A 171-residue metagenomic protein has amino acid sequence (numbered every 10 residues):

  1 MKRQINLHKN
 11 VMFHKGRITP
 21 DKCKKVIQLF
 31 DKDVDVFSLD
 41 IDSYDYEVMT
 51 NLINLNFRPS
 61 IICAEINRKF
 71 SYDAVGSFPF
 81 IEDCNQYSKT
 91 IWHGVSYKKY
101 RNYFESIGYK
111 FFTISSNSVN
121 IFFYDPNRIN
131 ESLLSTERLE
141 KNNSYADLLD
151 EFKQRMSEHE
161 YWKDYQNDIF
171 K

Functional and structural regions predicted by a protein language model:
M1-V34, L39, S43-Y46, R68-Y72 (+1 more regions): SAM cofactor-binding core of SAM-dependent methyltransferases, primarily the Rossmann-like beta-alpha-beta module
N6-H8, F57, S106: Short, well-ordered coil/turn elements that cap or connect secondary structure elements
M12-H14, I62, F112: Hydrophobic/aromatic beta-strand patches that form the interior of the parallel beta-sheet core in alpha/beta enzyme
C23-V26, R68, Y72-K171: Rossmann-like AdoMet/SAM-dependent catalytic core
V36-L39, I61-I62, F123: Active-site beta-strand/loop signature of hydrolases that rely on acidic residues for catalysis
S43-L55: A short, conserved alpha-helix within the catalytic core of class I
L52-P59, I81: Short, conserved loop/helix-junction motifs that constitute active-site signature segments in enzyme catalytic cores
R58-N67: Conserved beta-strand signature within the Rossmann-like core of class I S-adenosyl-L-methionine
